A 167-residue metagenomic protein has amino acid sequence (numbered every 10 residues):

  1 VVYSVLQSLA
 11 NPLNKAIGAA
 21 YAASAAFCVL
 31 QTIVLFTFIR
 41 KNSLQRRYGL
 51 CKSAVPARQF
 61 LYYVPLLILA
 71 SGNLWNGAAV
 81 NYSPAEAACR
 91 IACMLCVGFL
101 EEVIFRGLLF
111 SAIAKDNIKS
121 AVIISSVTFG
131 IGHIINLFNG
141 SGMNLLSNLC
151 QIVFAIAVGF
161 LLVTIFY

Functional and structural regions predicted by a protein language model:
V1-I39, R58-Q59, Y63-V64, P84 (+1 more regions): Alpha-helical transmembrane segments in multi-pass membrane proteins
V2-S8, L67-N76, S126-N136: Aromatic-anchored segments of alpha-helical transmembrane domains
F27-F38, P65-I68, V97-I104, G159-F160: Hydrophobic cores of alpha-helical transmembrane segments in multi-pass inner/ER membrane proteins, independent
F36-Q45, S71-G77, I165-F166: Structural signal for the C-terminal ends of transmembrane alpha-helices and the immediately following loop
Q59-V64, A88, K119-I124, L149-V153: Hydrophobic alpha-helical transmembrane segments
L74-A85, F138-L146: Membrane-interface helix caps and helix-loop-helix hairpins in membrane proteins
L100-S126, G140-S141, T164-Y167: Membrane-interface helix/loop boundary segments of multi-pass membrane proteins
N148-Y167: Functionally important transmembrane alpha-helices
